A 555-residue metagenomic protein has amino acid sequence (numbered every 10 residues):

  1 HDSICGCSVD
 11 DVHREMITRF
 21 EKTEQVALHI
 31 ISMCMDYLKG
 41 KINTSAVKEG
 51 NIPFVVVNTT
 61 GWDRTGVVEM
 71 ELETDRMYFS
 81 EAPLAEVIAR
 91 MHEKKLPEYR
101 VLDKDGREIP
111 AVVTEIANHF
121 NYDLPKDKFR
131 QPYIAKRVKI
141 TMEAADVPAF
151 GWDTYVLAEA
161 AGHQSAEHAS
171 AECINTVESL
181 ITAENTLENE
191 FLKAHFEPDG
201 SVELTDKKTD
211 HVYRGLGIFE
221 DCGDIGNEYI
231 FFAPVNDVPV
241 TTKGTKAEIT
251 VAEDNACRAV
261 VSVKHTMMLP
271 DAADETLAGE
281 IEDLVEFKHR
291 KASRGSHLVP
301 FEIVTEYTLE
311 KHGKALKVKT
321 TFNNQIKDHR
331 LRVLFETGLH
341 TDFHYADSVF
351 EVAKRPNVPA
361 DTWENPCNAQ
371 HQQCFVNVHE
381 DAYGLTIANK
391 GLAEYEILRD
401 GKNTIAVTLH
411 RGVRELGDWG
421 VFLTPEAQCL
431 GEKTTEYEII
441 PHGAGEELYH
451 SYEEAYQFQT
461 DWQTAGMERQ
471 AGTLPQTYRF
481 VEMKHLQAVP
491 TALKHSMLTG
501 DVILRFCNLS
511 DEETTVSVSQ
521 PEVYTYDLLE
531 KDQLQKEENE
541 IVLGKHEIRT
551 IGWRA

Functional and structural regions predicted by a protein language model:
H1-A555: Terminal accessory/anchoring regions of large secretory-pathway or extracellular enzymes
